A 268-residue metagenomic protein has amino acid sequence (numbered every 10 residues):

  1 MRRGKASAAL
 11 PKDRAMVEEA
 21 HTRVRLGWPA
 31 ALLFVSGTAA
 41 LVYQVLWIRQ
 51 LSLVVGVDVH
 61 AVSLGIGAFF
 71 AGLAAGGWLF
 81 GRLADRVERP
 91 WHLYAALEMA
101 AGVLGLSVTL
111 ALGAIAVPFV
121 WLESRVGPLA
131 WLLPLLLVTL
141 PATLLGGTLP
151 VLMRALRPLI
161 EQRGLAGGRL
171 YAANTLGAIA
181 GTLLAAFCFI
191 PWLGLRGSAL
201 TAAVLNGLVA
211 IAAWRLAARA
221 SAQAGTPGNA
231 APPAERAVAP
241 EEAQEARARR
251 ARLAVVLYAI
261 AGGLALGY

Functional and structural regions predicted by a protein language model:
R2-Y268: Alpha-helical transmembrane segments of multi-pass membrane proteins
